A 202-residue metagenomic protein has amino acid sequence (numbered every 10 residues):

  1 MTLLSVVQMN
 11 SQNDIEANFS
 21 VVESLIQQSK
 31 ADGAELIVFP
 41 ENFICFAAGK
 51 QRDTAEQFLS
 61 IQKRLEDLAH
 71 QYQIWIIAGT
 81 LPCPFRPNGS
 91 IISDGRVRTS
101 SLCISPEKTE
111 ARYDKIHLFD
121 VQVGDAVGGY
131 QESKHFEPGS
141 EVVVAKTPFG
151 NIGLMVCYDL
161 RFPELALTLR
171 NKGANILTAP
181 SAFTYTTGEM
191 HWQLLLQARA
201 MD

Functional and structural regions predicted by a protein language model:
M1-N13, V38, R112-D114, V144 (+2 more regions): Active-site-proximal beta-strand elements of phosphoester/diester hydrolases
L4, N18, I26-E56, A69 (+3 more regions): Active-site beta-strand/loop signature of hydrolases that rely on acidic residues for catalysis
N13, F43-F46, F119: Feature marks short, surface-exposed loop/turn motifs that line or immediately flank catalytic pockets and channel
I15-E23, Q62, Q193: Short amphipathic alpha-helical segment that frequently serves as the phosphate-/nucleotide-binding helix
F46-A47, P84-P87, Y185-G188: Short, solvent-exposed loop/turn segments at secondary-structure junctions
L59-R86: A short, hydrophobic beta-strand-centered structural micro-motif
K63, S90-K172, Y185-A198: Active-site catalytic loop in hydrolytic enzyme cores
